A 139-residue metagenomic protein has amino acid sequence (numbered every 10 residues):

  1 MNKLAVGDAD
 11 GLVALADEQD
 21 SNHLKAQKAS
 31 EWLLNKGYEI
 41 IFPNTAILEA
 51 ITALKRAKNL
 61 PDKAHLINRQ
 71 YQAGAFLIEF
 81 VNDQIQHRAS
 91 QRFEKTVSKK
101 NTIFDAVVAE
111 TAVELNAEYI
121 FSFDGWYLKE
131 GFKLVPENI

Functional and structural regions predicted by a protein language model:
M1-F42, R56-L66, I139: Short, well-structured N-terminal submotif of metal-dependent ribonuclease cores
M1-L4, A109-E110, E114-I139: Acidic, PIN/NYN-like endoribonuclease modules and their adjacent C-terminal/linker elements
G7, I41-F42, F80, I103 (+1 more regions): Short beta-strand scaffold positions
L12, I47, Y127-L128: A generic structural signal for short hydrophobic patches within well-formed alpha-helices
K36-I40, A75-L77, N116-E118: Short active-site oxyanion
T52-E79: Helix-adjacent hinge/juxtasegments
I78-E118: Active-site neighborhoods of divalent-metal-dependent phosphate/nucleic-acid chemistry enzymes
